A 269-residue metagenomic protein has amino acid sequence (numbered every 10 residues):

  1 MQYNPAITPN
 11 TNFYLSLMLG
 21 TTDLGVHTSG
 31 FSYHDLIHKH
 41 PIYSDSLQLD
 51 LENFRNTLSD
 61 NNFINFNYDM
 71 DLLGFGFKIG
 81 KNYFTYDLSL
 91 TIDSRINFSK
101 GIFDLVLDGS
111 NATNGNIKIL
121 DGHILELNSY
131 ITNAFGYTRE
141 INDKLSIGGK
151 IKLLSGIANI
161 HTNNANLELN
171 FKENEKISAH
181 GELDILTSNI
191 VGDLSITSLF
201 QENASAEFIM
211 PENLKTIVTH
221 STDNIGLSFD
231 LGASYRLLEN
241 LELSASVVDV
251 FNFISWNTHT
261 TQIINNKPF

Functional and structural regions predicted by a protein language model:
M1-F269: Subset of outer-membrane beta-barrel
